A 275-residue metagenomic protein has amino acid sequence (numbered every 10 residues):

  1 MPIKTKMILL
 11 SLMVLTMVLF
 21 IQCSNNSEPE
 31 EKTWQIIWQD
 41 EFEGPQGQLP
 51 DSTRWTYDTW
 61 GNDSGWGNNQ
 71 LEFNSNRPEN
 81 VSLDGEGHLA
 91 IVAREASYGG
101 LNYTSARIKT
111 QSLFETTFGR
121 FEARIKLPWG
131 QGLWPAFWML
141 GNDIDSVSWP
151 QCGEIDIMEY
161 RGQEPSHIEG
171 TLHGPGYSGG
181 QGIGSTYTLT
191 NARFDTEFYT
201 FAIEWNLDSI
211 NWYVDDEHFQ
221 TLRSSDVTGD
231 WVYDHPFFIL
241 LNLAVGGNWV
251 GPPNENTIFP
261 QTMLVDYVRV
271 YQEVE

Functional and structural regions predicted by a protein language model:
M1-L9: Bacterial N-terminal signal peptides that target proteins for export
L19-Q22: C-terminal motif of bacterial Sec signal peptides marking the signal peptidase cleavage site
N25-E275: GH16 jelly-roll
